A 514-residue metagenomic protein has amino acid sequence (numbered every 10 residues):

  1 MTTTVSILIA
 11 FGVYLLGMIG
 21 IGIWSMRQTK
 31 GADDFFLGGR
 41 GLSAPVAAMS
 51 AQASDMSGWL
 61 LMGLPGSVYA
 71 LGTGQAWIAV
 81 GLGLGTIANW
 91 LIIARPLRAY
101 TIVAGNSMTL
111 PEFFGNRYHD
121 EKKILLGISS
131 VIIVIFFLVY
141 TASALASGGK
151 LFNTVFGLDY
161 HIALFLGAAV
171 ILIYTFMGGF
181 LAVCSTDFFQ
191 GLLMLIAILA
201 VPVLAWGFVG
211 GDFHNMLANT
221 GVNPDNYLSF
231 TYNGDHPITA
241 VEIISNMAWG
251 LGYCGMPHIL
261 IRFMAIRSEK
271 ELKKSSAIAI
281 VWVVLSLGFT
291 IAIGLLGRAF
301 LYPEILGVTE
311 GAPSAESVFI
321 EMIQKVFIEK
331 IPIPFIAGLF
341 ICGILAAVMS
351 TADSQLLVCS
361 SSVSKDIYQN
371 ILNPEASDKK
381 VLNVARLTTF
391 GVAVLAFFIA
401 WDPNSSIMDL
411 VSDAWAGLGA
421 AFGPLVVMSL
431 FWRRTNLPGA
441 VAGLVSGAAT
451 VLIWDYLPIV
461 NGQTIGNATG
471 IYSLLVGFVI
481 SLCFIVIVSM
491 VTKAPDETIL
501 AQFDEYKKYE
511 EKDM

Functional and structural regions predicted by a protein language model:
M1-M514: Membrane-embedded helix-loop-helix hairpins and adjacent transmembrane boundary segments in multi-pass transporters
